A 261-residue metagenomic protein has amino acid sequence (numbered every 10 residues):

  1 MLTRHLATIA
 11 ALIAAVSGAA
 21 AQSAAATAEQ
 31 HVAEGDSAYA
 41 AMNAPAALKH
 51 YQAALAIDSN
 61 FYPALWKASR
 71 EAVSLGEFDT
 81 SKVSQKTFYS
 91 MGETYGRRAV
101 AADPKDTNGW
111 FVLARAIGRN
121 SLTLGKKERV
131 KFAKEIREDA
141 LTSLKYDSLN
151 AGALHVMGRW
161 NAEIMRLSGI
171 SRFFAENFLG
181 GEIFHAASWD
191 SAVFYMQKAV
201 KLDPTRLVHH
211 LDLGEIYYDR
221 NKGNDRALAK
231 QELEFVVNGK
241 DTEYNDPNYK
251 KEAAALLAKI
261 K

Functional and structural regions predicted by a protein language model:
M1-H5: Positively charged n-region of N-terminal signal peptides that target proteins for export
A7-S17: Bacterial N-terminal signal peptides
A19-D58, Y62-E77: N-terminal leader/linker segments that initiate helical-solenoid repeat arrays
Q22, A28-E29, L167-G180, A186 (+4 more regions): Terminal, low-structured helical/coil segments at or just beyond the last alpha-helical repeat
S37-A46, N60, R70-K105, V112-L149 (+4 more regions): Short coil/linker segments at helix-helix boundaries
